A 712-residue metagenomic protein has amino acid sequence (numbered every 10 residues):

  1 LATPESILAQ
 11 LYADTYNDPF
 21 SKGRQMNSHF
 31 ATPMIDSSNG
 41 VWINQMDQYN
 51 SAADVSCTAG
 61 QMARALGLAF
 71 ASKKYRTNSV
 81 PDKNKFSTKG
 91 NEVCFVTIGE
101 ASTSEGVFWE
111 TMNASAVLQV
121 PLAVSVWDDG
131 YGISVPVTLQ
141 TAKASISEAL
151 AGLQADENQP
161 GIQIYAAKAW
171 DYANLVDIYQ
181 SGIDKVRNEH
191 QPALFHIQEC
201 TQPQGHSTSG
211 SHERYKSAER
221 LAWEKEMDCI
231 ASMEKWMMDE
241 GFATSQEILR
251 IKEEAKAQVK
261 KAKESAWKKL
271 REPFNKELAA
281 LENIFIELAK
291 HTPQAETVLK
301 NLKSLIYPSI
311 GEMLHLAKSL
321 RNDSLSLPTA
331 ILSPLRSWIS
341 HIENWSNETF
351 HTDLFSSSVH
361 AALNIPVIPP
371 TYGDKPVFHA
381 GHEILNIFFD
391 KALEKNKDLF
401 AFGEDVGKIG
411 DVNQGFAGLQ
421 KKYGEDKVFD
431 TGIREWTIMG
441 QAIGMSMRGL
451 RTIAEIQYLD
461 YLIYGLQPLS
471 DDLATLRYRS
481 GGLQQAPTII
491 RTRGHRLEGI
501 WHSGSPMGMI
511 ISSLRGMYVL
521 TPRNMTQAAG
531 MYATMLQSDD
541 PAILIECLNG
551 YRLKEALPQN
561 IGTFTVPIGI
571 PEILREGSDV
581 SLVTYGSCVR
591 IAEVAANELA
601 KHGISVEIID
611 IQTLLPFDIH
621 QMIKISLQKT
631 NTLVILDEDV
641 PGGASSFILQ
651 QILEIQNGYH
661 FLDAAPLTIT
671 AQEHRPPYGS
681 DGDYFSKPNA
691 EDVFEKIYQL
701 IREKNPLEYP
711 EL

Functional and structural regions predicted by a protein language model:
L1, Q25, Q45-A63, A167-D171 (+6 more regions): Active-site nucleophile and cofactor-binding loops and adjacent substrate-binding regions of central metabolic enzymes
L1-Q25, H29, P33, G418-Q441 (+2 more regions): Active-site cofactor/substrate anionic-group-binding motifs, chiefly glycine- and Lys/Arg-rich phosphate-binding loops
L1-S125, G130-G132, P136-Q154, Q159 (+3 more regions): Cofactor-binding active-site loop characterized by glycine-rich and histidine/acidic residues
Y16-S21, V117-S125, K427-D430, L473-R493: A glycine-rich helix N-cap at a beta->alpha junction
D36-V55, G90-F95, Q159-Q163, F400 (+4 more regions): Glycine/charged-rich beta-loop-alpha catalytic/anionic-binding loops adjacent to active sites
L122, V126-S309, M313-L316, G418 (+1 more regions): Thiamine diphosphate
E296-R448, D460: Non-catalytic terminal/interface segments that mediate subunit docking, oligomerization, and allosteric communication
Q484, G494-E498, H502, M507 (+2 more regions): Active-site phosphate/pyrophosphate-binding segments
